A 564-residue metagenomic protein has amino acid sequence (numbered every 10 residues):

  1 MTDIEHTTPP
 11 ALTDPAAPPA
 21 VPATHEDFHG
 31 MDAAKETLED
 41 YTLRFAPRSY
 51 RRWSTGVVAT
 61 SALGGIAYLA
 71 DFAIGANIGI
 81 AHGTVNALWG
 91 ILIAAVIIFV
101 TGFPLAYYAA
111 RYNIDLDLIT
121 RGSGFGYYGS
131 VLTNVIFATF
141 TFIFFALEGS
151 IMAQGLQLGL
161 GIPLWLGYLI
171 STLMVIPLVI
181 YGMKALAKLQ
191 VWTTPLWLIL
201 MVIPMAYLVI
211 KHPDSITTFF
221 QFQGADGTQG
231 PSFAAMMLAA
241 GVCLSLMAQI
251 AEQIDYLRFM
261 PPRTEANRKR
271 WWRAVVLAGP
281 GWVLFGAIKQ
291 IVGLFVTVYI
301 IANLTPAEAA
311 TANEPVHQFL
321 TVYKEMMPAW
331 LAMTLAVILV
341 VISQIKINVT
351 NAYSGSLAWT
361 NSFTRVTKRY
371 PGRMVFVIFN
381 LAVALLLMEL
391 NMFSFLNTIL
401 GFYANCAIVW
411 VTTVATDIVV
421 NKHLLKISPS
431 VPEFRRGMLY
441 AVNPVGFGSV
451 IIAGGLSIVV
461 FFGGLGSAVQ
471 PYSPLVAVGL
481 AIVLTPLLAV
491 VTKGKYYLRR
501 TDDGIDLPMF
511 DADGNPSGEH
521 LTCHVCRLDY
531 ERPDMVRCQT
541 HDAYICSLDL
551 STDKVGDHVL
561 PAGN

Functional and structural regions predicted by a protein language model:
T2-T84, F233-A240, F259-W272: Membrane-interface "cap" regions at the ends of multi-pass membrane proteins
F45, V411-L484, Y496-P516: C-terminal membrane-solvent junction of multi-pass transporters and transport-like membrane proteins
W53-F72, L208-H212, G224-V296, P328-V349 (+1 more regions): Hydrophobic, membrane-embedded alpha-helices of multi-pass small-molecule transporters
Y68-D71, V96-T101, F137-A146, L196-Y207 (+4 more regions): Selective recognition of specific alpha-helical transmembrane segments in multi-pass small-molecule
L92-F125, L132-F140: Juxtamembrane transmembrane-helix boundary signature
L166, I170-K211, L400-I408, A477-A481: Membrane-interface loop-to-helix entry segments
L198-Q223, C243-M247, T297-V298, T412-L425 (+2 more regions): Hydrophobic alpha-helical segments and their helix-loop junctions in multi-pass secondary transporters
N361-N391, R436-G454: Loop-to-transmembrane helix boundary motifs in multi-pass membrane proteins
